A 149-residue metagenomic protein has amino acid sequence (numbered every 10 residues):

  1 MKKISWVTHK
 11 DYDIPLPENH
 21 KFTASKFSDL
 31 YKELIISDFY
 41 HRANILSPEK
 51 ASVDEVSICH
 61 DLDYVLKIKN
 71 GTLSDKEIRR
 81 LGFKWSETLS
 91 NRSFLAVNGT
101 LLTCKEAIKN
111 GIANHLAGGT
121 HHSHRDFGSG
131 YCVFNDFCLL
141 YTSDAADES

Functional and structural regions predicted by a protein language model:
M1-L139: An acidic/histidine-cluster motif and surrounding catalytic segment that typifies divalent-metal-assisted enzyme active
Y141-S149: Single conserved hydrophobic/aromatic residue that forms the stacking wall/gate of nucleotide- or nucleobase-binding
